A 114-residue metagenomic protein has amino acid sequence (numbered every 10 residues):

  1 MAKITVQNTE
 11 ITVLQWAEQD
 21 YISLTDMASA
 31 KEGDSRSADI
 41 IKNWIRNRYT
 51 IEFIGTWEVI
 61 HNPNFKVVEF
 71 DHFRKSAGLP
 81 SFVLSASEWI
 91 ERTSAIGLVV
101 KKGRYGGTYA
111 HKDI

Functional and structural regions predicted by a protein language model:
M1-I114: An anion-engaging/catalytic patch
